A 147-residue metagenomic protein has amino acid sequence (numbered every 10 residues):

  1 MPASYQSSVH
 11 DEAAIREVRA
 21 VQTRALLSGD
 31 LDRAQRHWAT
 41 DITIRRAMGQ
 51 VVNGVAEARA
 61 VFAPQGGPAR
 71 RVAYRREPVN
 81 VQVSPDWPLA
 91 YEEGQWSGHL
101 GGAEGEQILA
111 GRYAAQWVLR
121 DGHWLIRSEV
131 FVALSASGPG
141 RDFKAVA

Functional and structural regions predicted by a protein language model:
M1-P2, A110-G140: Short beta-strand edge/turn micro-motifs at domain boundaries
M1-T40, G138-A147: Short, low-complexity N-terminal intrinsically disordered segments enriched in polar/charged residues
H10-E17, L31-P88, E93-Q95, Q107: A solvent-exposed, acidic/Ser-Thr-rich amphipathic alpha-helical stretch
R19-Q22, R76, E92, A115-W117 (+1 more regions): Polar/charged side chains located within well-ordered beta-strands of beta-rich proteins
W38, W96-G98, V130-A133: Short beta-strand segments enriched in hydrophobic/aromatic residues within well-folded beta-rich domains
A69, G98-I108, S135: Short, cysteine-centered beta-strand-loop-beta hairpins and adjacent loop/turn segments enriched in charged/polar
E77-P85, F131-S135, F143-V146: Glycine-rich beta-strand-turn "strand-cap" elements at beta-sheet edges
